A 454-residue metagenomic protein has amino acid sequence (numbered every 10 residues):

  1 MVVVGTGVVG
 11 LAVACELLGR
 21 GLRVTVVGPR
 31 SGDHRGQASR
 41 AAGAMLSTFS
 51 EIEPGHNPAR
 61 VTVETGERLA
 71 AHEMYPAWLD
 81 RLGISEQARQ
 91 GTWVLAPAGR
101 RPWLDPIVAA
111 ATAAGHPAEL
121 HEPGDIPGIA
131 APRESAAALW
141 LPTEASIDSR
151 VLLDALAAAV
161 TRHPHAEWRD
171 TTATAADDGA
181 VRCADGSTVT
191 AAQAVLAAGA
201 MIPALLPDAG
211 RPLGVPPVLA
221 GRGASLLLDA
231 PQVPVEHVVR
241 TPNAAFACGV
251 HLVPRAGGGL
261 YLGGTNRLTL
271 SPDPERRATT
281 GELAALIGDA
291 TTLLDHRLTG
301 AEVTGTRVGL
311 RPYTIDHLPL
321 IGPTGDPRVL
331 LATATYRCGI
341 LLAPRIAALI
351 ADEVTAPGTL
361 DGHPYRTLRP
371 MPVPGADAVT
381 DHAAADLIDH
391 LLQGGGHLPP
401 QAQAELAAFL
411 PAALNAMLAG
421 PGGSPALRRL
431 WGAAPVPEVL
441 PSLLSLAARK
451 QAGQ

Functional and structural regions predicted by a protein language model:
M1-T25: N-terminal Rossmann-like FAD-binding beta1-loop-alpha1 element of flavoenzymes
V2-V4, V189-I202, A347: Short hydrophobic core segments
E16-G19, A44-L46, S85-A88, A200-P327 (+1 more regions): Active-site substrate-recognition segment that forms the wall of the catalytic cavity or substrate channel
G19-A41: Glycine-rich FAD pyrophosphate-binding loop
A44-I126: Dinucleotide-binding Rossmann-like beta1-alpha1 core, especially the glycine-rich loop that anchors the ADP
I84-V94, L120-A157, T265-T269, T333: Helix-loop-beta segment of a Rossmann-like dinucleotide-binding subdomain
L139-C183, V189-Q193: Helical element adjacent to the flavin cofactor pocket in flavoenzyme catalytic cores
D295-G394: C-terminal catalytic lobe of FAD-dependent flavoproteins
